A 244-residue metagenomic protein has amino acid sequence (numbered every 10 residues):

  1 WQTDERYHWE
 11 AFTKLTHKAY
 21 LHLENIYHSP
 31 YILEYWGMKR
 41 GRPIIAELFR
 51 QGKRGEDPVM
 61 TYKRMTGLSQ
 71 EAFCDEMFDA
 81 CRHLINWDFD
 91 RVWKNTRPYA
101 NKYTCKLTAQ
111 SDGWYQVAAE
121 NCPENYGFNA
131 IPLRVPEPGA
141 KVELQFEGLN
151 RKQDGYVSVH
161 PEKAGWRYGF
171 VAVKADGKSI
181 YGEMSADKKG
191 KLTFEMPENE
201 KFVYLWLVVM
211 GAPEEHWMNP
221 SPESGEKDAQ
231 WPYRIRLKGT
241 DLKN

Functional and structural regions predicted by a protein language model:
W1-P43, E47-D88: Acidic/His/Gly-enriched intrinsically disordered linker/tail segments that often contain short helix/coil "MoRF-like"
R54-N244: Beta/coil-rich, acidic/histidine-enriched accessory regions frequently appended to metallopeptidases
